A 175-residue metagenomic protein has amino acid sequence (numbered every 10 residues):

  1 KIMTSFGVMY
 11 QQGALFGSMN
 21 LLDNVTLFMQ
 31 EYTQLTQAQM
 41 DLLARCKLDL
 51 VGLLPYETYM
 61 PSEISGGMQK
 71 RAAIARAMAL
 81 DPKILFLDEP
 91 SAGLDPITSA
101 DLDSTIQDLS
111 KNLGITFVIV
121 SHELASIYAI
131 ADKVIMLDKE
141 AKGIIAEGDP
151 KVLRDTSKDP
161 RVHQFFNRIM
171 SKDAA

Functional and structural regions predicted by a protein language model:
K1-G7, T156-S157: ABC ATPase NBD coupling module
Q37-P55: Conserved ABC ATPase "signature" region
M60-I64, M68: Conserved ABC ATPase signature
A79-K83: A short, proline-enriched helix->beta-strand linker immediately N-terminal to the Walker B motif in ABC-type P-loop
L85-D88: Catalytic Walker B motif of ABC-type/P-loop ATPase nucleotide-binding domains
S121-H122: H-loop/switch region of ABC-family ATPase nucleotide-binding domains
E140-F166: Conserved beta-strand-loop-alpha-helix hinge in the C-terminal portion of ABC ATPase nucleotide-binding domains
